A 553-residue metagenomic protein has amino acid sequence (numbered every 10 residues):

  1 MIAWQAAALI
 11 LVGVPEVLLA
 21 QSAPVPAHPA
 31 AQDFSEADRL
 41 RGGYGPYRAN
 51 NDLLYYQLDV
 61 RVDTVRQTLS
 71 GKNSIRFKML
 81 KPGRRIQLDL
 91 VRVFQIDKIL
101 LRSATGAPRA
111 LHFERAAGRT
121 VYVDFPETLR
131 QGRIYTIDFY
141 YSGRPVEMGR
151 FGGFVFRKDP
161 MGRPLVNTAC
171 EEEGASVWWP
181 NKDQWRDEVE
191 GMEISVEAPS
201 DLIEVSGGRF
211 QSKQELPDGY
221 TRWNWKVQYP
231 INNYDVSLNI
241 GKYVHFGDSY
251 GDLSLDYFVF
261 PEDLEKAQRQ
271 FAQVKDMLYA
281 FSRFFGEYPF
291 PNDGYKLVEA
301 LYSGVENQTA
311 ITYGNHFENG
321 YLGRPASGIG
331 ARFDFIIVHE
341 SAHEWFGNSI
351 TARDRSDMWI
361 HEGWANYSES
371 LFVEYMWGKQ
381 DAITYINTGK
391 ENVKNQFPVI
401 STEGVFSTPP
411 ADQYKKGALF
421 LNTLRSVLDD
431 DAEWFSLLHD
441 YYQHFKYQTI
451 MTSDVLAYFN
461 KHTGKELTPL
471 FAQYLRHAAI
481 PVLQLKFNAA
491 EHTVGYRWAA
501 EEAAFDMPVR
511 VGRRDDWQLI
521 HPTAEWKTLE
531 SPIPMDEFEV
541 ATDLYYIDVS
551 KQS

Functional and structural regions predicted by a protein language model:
V17-A20, A31, W225, Y257-E501: Hydrophobic alpha-helical and helix-loop surface patches within well-folded domains that function as non-catalytic
A20-S70, D97, R157-P164, T468-P469: N-terminal, polar/Ser/Thr-rich
V25-A27, R92-K158, D218-G219, T528-I533: A surface-exposed beta-strand-loop module
S35-A37, D138-Y243, L544-I547: Extended, low-hydrophobicity, Ser/Thr/Pro/Gly-biased non-transmembrane segments
L58-R61, I75, A110-H112, D124-L129 (+3 more regions): Beta-strand-rich interaction surfaces with strong enrichment in secreted/lumenal proteins
S74-V93, P180-Q184, V189-P199, S453 (+1 more regions): Surface-exposed beta-strand/loop patches in extracellular or lumenal glycoproteins
G83-R109, D201, R510-L519: Solvent-exposed beta-hairpin/edge-strand motifs
I96-L101, L467-T468, L483, F487-T542: Beta-strand-rich binding/interaction modules
